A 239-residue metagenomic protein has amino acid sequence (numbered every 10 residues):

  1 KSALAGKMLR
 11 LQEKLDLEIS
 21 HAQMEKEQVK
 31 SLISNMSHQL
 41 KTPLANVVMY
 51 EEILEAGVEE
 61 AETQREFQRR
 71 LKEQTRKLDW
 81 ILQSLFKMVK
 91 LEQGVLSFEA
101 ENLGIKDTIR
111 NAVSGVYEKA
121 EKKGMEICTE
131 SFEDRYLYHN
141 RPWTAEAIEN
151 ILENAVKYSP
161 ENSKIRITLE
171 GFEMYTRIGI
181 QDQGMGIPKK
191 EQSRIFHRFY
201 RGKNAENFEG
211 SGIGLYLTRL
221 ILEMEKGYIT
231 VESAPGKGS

Functional and structural regions predicted by a protein language model:
S20, E73-L78: Short alpha-helical segment of the dimerization/phosphotransfer core of two-component systems
E99-N102, E121, E126-Y136, E173: Conserved catalytic submotifs in the C-terminal HATPase_c
A155-V156: Short helix-loop "hinge" at the ATP-lid/N-box region of the Bergerat-fold HATPase_c
N162-M174: Short beta-strand/loop element within the Bergerat-fold HATPase_c
D182: Acidic ATP/Mg2+-coordinating residue in the GHKL
I187-Y200: Short conserved segment of the HATPase_c
